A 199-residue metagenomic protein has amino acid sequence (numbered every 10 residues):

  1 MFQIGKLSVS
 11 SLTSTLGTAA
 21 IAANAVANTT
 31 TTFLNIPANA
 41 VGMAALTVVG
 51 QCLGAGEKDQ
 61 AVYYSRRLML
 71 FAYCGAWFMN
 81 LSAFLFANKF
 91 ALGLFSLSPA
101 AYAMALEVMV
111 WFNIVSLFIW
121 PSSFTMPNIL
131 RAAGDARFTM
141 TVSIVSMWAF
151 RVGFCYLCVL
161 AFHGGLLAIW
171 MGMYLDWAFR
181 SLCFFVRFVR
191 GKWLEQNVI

Functional and structural regions predicted by a protein language model:
M1, G5, T13, L34-A38 (+4 more regions): Residue-level hotspots within pore-lining transmembrane alpha-helices of multi-pass secondary transporters
M1, G5, V41-A45, S82-F86 (+5 more regions): Residue-level signal for transmembrane alpha-helical positions in Major Facilitator Superfamily
Q3-F33, Q51-C52, K89-P99, A161: Helix-terminus/linker motif at the lipid-water interface of multi-pass membrane proteins
L7, S11, N28, T47 (+4 more regions): Transmembrane alpha-helix boundary and packing residues in multipass membrane permease domains and related
A19-A20, A136-R137, G165-L166: Membrane-helix interface segments
A23-A87, W120-S143: Small-residue-rich hydrophobic transmembrane alpha-helices
N39-G42, F112-A132, F138-M147, F154 (+1 more regions): Short runs within selected transmembrane alpha-helices of multi-pass transporters and secretion channels
V49-S116, C158-I199: Short alpha-helical transmembrane segments in multi-pass integral membrane proteins
